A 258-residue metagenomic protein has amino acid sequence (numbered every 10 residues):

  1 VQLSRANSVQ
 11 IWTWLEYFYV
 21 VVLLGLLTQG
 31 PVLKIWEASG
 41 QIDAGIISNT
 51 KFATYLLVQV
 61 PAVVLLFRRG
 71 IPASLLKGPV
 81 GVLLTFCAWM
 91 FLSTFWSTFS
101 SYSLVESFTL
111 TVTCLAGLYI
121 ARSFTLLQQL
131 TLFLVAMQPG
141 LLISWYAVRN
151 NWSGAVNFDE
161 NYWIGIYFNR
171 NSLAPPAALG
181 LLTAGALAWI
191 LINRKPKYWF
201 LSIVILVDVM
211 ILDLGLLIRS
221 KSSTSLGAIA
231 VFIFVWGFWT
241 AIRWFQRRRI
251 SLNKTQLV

Functional and structural regions predicted by a protein language model:
V1-F91, Y119-V135, L187-V204, I242-L257: Transmembrane signal-anchor hairpin modules in multi-pass inner-membrane enzymes, especially those that act on
W36-D43, G154-W163: Membrane-interface helix termini and inter-helical loops of multi-pass transporters
G45-L57, V105-E106, G165-G180: Membrane-interface micro-motifs in multi-pass membrane enzymes
K51-T54, Y102-F108, T131, T224-A228: Short, aromatic-rich membrane-interface segments at the entry and exit of alpha-helical transmembrane domains
Q59-A62, C87-L92, Q129-F158, Y167-Q246 (+1 more regions): Alpha-helical transmembrane segments of multi-pass inner-membrane proteins
P79-F86, F99-R122, T131-L132, F168 (+1 more regions): Aromatic-anchored transmembrane helix interface
L115-L118, N161, L212-D213: Positions in alpha-helical segments
